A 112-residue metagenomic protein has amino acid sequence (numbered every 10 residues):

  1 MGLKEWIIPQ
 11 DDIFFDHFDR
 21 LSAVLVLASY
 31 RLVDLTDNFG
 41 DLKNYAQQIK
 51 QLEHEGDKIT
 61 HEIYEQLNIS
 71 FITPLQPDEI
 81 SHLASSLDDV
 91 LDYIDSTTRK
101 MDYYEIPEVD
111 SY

Functional and structural regions predicted by a protein language model:
M1-Y112: Cytosolic, long alpha-helical scaffolding segments
